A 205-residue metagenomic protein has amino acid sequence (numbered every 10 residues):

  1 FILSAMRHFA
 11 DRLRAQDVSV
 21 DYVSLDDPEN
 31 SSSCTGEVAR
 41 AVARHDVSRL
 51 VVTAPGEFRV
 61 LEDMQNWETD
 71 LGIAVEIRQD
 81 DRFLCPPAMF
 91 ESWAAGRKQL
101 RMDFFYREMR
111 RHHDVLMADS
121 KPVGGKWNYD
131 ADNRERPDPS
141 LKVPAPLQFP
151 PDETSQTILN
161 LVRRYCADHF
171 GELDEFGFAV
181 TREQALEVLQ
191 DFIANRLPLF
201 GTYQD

Functional and structural regions predicted by a protein language model:
F1-L25: N-terminal beta-strand-loop-alpha-helix module at the start of alpha/beta ligand-binding or catalytic domains
S4, S24-A39: Glycine-rich, highly charged phosphate/nucleotide-binding loops
F9, Y22, F83, F104-Y106 (+1 more regions): Aromatic side chains
F9-A10, V42, M64-E68, F192-R196: Hydrophobic, Leu/Ile/Phe/Ala-enriched alpha-helical segments that form helix-helix packing faces
Y22-P28, R78-R82: Acidic carboxylate-rich catalytic motifs and surrounding loops in phosphoryl-/glycosyl-chemistry enzymes
T35-R182: Beta-rich, aromatic/charged-enriched effector core domains that present basic-aromatic interfaces for binding
A185: Conserved functional hotspot residues or short segments at active or partner-binding sites across diverse domains
Q190-D205: Gly/Thr-rich phosphate-binding loop signature of adenosyl cofactor/nucleotide-binding cores
